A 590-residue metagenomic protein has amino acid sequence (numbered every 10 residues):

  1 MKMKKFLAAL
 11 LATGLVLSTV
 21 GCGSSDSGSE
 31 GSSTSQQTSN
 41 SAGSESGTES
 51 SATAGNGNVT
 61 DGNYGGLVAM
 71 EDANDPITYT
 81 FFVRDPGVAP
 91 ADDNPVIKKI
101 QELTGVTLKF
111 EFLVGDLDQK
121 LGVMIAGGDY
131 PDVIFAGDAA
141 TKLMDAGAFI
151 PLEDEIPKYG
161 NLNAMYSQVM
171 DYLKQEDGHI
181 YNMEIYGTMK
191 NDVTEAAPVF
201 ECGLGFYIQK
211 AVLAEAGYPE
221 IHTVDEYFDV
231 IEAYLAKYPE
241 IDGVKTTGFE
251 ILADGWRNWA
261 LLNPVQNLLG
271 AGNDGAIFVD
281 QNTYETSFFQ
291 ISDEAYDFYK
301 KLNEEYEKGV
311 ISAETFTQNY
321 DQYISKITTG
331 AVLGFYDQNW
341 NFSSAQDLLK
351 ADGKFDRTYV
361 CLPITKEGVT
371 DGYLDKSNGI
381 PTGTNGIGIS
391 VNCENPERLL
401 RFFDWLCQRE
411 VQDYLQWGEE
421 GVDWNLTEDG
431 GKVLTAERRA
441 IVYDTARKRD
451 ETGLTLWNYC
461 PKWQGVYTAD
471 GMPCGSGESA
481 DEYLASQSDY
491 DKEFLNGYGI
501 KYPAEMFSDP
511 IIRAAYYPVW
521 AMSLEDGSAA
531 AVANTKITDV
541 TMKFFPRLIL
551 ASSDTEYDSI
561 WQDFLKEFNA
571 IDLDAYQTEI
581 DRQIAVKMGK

Functional and structural regions predicted by a protein language model:
K4-A12: Sec-dependent signal peptide recognition, specifically the positively charged N-region followed immediately by
A8, C22-E226, P264, G272-F278 (+2 more regions): Conserved N-terminal structural module of periplasmic/extracytoplasmic solute-binding proteins
L17-G21: C-terminal motif of bacterial Sec signal peptides marking the signal peptidase cleavage site
D75-Y79, T104-L108, G128-D132, G147-A148 (+6 more regions): Loop/turn elements at helix/coil->beta-strand transitions in domains of secreted/extracellular proteins
K142-E155, H179, P239, A345-Y373: Ligand-binding "clamshell"
G147-E176, I231-L235, V244-V279, T283-Y284 (+1 more regions): Carboxylate/His-rich catalytic cores and anion/metal-binding grooves
E184-W259, D280-K326, F335, I387-R398 (+1 more regions): Helix-loop-helix "hinge/cap" segment bordering the ligand-binding cleft or interdomain interface
Y414-K543: Conserved small-residue motifs centered on glycine
